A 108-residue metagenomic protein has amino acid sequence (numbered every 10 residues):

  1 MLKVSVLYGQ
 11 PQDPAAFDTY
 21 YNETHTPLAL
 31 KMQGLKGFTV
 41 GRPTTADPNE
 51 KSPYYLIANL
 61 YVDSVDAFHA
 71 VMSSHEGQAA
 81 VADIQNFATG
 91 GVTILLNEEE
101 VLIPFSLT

Functional and structural regions predicted by a protein language model:
M1-T108: Macromolecular interaction modules
